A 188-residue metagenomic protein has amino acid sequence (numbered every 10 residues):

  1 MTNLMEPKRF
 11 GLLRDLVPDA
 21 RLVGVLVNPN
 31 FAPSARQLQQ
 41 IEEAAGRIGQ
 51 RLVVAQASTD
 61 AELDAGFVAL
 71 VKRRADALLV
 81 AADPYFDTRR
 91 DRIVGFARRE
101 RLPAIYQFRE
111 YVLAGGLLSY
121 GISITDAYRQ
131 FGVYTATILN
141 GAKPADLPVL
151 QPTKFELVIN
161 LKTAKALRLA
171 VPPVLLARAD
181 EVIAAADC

Functional and structural regions predicted by a protein language model:
M1-C188: Short hydrophobic alpha-helices and adjacent helix-cap/hinge residues
